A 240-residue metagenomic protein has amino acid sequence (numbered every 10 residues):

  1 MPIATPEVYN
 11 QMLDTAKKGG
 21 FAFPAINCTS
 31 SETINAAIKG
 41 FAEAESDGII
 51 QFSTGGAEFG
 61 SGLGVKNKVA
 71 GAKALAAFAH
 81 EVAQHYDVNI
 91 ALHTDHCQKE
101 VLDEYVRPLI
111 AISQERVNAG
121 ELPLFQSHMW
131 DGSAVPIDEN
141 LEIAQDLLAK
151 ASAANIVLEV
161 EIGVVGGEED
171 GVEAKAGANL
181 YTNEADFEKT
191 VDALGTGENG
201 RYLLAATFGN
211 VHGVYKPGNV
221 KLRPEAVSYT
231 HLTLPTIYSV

Functional and structural regions predicted by a protein language model:
M1-F21: N-terminal amphipathic alpha-helix/helix-capping segment at the start of soluble metabolic enzymes
D14-I49, G55-V69: Conserved N-terminal beta1-alpha1 strand-loop-helix module at the mouth
A22-S30, A91-V101, A176-Y181: Active-site mouth loops of central-metabolism enzymes
F23-I26, G48-F52, I90-T94, Q126-W130 (+3 more regions): Hydrophobic faces of well-ordered beta-strands that scaffold small-molecule active sites in alpha/beta enzyme cores
T29-E32, A70-G71, E100-E104, D138-E142: Glycine-rich anion/phosphate-binding loops
A36-D47, G55-G56, A77-H85, R107-Q126 (+3 more regions): Alpha/beta enzyme core
A44-E104: Active-site cofactor/substrate anionic-group-binding motifs, chiefly glycine- and Lys/Arg-rich phosphate-binding loops
H231-V240: Single conserved hydrophobic/aromatic residue that forms the stacking wall/gate of nucleotide- or nucleobase-binding
